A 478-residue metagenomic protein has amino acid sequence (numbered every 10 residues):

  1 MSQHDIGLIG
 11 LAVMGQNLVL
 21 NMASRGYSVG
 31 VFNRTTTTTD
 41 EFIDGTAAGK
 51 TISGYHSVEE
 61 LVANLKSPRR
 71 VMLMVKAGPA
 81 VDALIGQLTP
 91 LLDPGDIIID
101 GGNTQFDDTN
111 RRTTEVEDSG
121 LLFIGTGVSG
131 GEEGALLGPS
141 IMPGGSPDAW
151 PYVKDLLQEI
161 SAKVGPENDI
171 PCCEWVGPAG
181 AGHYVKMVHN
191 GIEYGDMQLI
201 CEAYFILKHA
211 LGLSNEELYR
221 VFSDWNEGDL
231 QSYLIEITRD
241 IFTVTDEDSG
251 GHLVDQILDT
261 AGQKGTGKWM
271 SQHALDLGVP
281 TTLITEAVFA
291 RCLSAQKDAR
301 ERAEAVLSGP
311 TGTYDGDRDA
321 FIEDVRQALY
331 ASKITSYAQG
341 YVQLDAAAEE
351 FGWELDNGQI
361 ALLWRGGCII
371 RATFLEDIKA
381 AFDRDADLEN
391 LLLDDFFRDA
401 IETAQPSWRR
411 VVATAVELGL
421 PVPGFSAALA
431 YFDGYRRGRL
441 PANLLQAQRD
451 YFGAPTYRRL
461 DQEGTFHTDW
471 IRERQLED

Functional and structural regions predicted by a protein language model:
M1-R69, L91-G95, E132-L136: NAD(P)+-binding Rossmann beta1-loop-alpha1 motif at the extreme N-terminus of oxidoreductases
I6, D82-G86, I99, Q105-Y219 (+3 more regions): Rossmann-fold dinucleotide-binding core
R70-Q87, G102: Glycine/threonine-rich flexible loop motifs
H183, L213, R220, G228-D229 (+2 more regions): Interdomain hinge/lid region at the active-site interface of Rossmann-like NAD(P)-dependent oxidoreductases
D224, A348-A381: Small-residue-rich helix-loop
E402, S407-D478: C-terminal amphipathic alpha-helical interaction region
